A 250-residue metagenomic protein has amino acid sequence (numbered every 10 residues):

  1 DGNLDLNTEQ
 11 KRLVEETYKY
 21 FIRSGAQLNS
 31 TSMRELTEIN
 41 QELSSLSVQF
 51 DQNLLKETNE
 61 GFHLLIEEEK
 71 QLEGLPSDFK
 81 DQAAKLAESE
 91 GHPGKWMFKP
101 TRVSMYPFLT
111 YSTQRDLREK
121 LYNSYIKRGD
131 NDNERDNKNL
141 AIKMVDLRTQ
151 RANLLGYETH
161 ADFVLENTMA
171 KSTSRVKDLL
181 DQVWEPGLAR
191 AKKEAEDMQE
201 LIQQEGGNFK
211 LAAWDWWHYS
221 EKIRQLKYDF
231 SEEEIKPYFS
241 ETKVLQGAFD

Functional and structural regions predicted by a protein language model:
D1: Aromatic-rich surface patch/π-platform used for binding flat ligands and interfaces
L4, Q10-V48, L54: Extended, charged alpha-helical coiled-coil/arm scaffolds that mediate oligomerization and mechanical coupling in large
T8-R12, R115, I142: Alpha-helix N-cap/helix-start motif at coil-to-helix transitions, marked by capping-box chemistry
E9, L13-V14, E42-S45, Q52 (+3 more regions): Active-site-proximal, well-structured secondary-structure segments within enzyme catalytic domains
E9, S24, L28-T31, L109 (+3 more regions): Conserved aromatic-histidine-acidic binding/catalytic patches
E16, G25-I39, R128-A161: A conserved hydrophobic secondary-structure block that centers on an alpha-helix together with its immediately flanking
S89-R128, W216, S220: Active-site-adjacent "gating/activation" loops or surface patches in catalytic cores
S112, L121, Y125-R135, F163-M169: Membrane-interfacial helix termini and the short, flexible loops that connect transmembrane helices in multi-pass
